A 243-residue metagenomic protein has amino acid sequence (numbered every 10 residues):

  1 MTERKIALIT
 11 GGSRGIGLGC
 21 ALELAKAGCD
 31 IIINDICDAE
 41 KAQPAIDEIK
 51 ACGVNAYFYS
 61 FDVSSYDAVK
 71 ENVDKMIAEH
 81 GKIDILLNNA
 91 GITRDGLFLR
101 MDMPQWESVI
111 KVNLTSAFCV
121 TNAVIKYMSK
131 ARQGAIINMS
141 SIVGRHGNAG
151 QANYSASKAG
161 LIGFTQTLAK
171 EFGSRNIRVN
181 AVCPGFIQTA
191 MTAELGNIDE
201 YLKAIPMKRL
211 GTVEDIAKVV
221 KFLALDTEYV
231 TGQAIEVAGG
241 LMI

Functional and structural regions predicted by a protein language model:
S13-G15: Conserved glycine-rich cofactor-binding loop
L97-F98, Q105-I110, Y201: Substrate-binding pocket helix/loop in short-chain dehydrogenase/reductase
F118, T212-V237, M242: C-terminal substrate-recognition "lid" of short-chain dehydrogenase/reductases
T121, S157, T165: Active-site helix of classical SDR
K126, K170-S174: Alpha-helical segment proximal to the catalytic Tyr-Lys
S141: Residue(s) in the substrate-gating loop at a strand-loop-helix junction that position the organic substrate next
G173, R178, V230-G232: Short, small/polar-rich loop/turn modules that mediate ligand/substrate recognition or access, typified
